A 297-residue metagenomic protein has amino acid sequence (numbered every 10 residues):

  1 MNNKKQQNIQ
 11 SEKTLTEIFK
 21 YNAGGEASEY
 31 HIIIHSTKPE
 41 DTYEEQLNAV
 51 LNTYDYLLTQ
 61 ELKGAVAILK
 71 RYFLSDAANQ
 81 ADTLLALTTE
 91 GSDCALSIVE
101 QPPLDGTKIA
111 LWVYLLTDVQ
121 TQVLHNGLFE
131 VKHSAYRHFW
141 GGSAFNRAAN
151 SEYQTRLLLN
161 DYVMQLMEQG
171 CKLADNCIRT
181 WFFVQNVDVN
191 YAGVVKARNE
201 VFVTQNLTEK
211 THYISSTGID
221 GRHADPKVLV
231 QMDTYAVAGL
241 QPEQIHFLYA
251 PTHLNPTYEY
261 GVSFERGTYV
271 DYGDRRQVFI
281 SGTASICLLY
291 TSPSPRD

Functional and structural regions predicted by a protein language model:
K13-E26: Extended repeat-based interaction scaffolds and adjacent low-complexity, acidic/S/T/P-biased segments that form broad
A23-E40, S134-R147, Y269-L289: Catalytic strand-loop segment that frames the active site of acyl-thioester-processing enzymes
L57-V66, L166-N176: Phosphate/pyrophosphate-binding loops at sites that engage ATP/ADP/AMP, CoA/4′-phosphopantetheine, polyphosphate
L69-L116, A192-V237: Short, conserved loop-to-beta-strand elements that form functional interface hotspots
L69-S75, R179-N186: Short glycine-rich or small-residue beta-strand-to-loop segments that form or flank ligand, phosphate, metal/Fe-S
L116-T121, G127-V131, D233-D274: Surface-exposed beta-loop interaction hotspot
V131-Y136, R156: Cyclic-dinucleotide signaling modules
Y290-D297: Conserved small/polar residues in nucleotide/adenosyl-binding loops
